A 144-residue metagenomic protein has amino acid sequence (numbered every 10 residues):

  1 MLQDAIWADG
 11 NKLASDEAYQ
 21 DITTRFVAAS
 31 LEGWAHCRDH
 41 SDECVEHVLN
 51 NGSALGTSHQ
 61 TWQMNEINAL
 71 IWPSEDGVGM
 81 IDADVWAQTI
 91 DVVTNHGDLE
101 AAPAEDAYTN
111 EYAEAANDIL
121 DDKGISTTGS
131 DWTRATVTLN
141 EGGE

Functional and structural regions predicted by a protein language model:
M1-Q3, W132-T133: Short, basic, helix/turn surface patches
L2-Q20: A bilobed periplasmic-binding-protein/Venus flytrap-type ligand-binding module shared by bacterial periplasmic
A5-A8, A29, G33, C44 (+2 more regions): Small-side-chain structural scaffolding
D9, V48, Y108: Active-site-proximal beta-strand/loop segments in catalytic clefts of secreted hydrolases
D16-A101: Secondary-structure end/capping motifs
I90-E144: Conserved C-terminal helix/tail region of periplasmic/extracytoplasmic solute-binding proteins
